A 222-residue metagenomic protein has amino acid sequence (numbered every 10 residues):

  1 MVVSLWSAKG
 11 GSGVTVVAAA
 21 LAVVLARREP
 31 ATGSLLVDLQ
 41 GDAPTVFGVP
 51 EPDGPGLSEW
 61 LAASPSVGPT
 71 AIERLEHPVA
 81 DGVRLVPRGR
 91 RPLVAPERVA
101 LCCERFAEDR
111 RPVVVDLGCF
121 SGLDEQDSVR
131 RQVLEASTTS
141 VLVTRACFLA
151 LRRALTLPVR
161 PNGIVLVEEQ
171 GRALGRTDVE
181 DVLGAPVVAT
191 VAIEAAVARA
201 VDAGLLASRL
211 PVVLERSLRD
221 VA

Functional and structural regions predicted by a protein language model:
M1-S34: Walker A (P-loop) phosphate-binding motif
V2, S34-L36, L85, V187-T190: Conserved beta-strand scaffold positions in the cores of enzyme catalytic domains, especially in NTP/NDP-utilizing
S7, G33-D109, V197-A200: P-loop/Walker-type NTP enzyme "switch/lid" segment
A18, A95-V99, E125-R130, A150 (+2 more regions): Amphipathic coiled-coil/heptad-repeat helices and related helical stalk/stem segments that mediate oligomerization
R27-P30, W60, R145: Cytoplasmic membrane-interface segments at the C-terminal ends of transmembrane helices
P50-P55, R160, E180-L183, L205-R209: Short, hinge-like loop/turn segments at secondary-structure boundaries
L101-A200: Conserved catalytic-core segment of NTP-binding enzymes
R199-R219: C-terminal boundary of histidine-terminating zinc-finger modules
